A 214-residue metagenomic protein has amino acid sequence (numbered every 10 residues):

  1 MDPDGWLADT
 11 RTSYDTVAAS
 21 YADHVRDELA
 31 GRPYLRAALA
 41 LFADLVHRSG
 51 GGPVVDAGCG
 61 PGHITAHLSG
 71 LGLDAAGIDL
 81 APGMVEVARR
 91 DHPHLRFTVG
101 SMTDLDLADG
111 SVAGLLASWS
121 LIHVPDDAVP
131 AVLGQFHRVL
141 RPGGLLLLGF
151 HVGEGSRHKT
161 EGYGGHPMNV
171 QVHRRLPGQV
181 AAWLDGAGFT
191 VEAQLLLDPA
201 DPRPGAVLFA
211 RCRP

Functional and structural regions predicted by a protein language model:
M1-S49, E154: Conserved class I S-adenosyl-L-methionine
G52-D104: Class I SAM-dependent methyltransferase SAM/SAH-binding core
T103-L115: A short acidic, Gly/Pro-enriched loop at the edge of an enzyme's catalytic core that lines a small-molecule cofactor
A113-A128: A short SAM/SAH-binding and catalytic strip from SAM-dependent methyltransferases
P130-P142: A short glycine-rich, Lys/Arg-flanked "PGG" loop and its adjoining helix->strand segment in the class I
L147-Q171: Conserved class I S-adenosyl-L-methionine
V172-A187: Short alpha-helix
D198-P214: Core SAM-dependent methyltransferase catalytic element
